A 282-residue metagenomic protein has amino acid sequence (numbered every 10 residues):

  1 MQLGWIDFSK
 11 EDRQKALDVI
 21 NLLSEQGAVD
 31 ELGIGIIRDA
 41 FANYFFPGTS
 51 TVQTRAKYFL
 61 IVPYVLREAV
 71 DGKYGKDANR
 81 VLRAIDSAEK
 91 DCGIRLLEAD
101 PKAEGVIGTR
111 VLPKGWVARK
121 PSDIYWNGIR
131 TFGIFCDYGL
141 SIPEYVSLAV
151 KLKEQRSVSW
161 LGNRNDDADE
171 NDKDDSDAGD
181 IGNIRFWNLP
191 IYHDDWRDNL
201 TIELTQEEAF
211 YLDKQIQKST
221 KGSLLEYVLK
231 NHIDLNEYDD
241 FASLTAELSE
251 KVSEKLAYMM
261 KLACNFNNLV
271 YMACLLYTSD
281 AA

Functional and structural regions predicted by a protein language model:
M1-K120: Short, amphipathic alpha-helical interface elements at domain boundaries that mediate macromolecular binding
W116-T131: Short amphipathic alpha-helical interaction segments
K120-P121, L148-N165: Eukaryote-specific, cytoplasm-facing alpha-helical/coiled-coil scaffolding segments in long proteins
R130-G139: A short, conserved structural fragment
G139-L148: Short, glycine/acidic-rich hinge or "gate" loops at secondary-structure transitions that mediate conformational
W160-D240: Leucine-rich, amphipathic alpha-helical/linker segments
H232-A273: Long, internal scaffold/assembly segments composed of regular secondary structure
Y277-A281: Conserved small/polar residues in nucleotide/adenosyl-binding loops
